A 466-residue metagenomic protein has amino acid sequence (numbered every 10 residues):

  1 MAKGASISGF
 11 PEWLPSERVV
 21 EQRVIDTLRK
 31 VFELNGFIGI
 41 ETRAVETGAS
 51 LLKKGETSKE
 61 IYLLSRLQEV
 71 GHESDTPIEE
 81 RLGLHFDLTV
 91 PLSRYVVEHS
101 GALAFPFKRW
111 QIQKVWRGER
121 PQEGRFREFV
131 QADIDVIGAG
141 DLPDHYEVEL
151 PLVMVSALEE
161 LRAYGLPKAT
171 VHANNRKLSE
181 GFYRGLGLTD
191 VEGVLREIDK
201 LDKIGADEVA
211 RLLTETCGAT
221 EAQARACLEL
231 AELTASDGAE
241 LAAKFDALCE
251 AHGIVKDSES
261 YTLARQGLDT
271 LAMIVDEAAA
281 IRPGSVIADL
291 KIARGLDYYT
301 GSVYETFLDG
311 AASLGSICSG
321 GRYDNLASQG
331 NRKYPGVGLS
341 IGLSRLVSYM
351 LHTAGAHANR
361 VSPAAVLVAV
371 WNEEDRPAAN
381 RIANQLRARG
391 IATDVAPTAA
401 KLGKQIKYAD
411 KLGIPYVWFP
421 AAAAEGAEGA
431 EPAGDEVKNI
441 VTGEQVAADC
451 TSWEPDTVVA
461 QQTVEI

Functional and structural regions predicted by a protein language model:
M1-R18, G71-H72: Auxiliary tRNA-acceptor-end handling modules of aminoacyl-tRNA synthetases
A2, E119, N174: RNA-interacting cores
E17-N35, E46-A49, P77-E79, D87-L103 (+3 more regions): Positively charged, Gly/Ser-enriched RNA/tRNA-binding surfaces
I40, A44-L82, R125: Polyanion/phosphate-binding surface patch
E60-S74, L186-T214, G218, L308-G310: Acidic, His- and aromatic-enriched active-site or binding-groove loops in soluble protein domains that engage sugars
P167: Glycine- and acidic-residue-rich phosphate-binding/metal-coordinating active-site segment common to enzymes that handle
T170-G187: Glycine-rich, mobile lid/loop segments that gate access to catalytic sites or pores
